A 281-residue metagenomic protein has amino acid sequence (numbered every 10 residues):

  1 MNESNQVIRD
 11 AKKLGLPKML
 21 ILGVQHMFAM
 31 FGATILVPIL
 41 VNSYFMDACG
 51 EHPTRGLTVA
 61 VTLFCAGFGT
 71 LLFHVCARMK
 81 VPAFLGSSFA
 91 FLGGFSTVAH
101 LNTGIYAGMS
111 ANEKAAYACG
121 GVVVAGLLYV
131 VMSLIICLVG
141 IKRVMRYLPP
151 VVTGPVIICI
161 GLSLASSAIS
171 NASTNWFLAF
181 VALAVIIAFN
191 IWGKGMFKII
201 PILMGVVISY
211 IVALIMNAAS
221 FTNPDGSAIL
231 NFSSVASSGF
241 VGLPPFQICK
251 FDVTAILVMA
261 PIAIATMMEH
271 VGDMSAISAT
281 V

Functional and structural regions predicted by a protein language model:
M1-A60, I202-V281: Helix-loop-helix hairpins and the membrane-proximal interhelical loops of multi-pass alpha-helical transport proteins
P17-A33, P53-V61, A77, V81-A90 (+3 more regions): Helical membrane-embedded segments and adjacent short helical loop/helix-boundary regions of multi-pass membrane
F31-D47, L92-A107, C159-A165: Membrane-embedded alpha-helical segments in integral membrane proteins
V37, F64-G67, G86-N102, P155 (+1 more regions): Hydrophobic alpha-helical segments within and immediately flanking transmembrane helices of multi-pass membrane proteins
Y44, A99-G108, I136-C137, D273-V281: Helix-loop-helix connectors at the membrane interface of multi-pass transporters/channels
G50-A60, G104-G121: Membrane-interface alpha-helices at helix entry/exit sites of multi-pass transporters
A66-S87, I136: Juxtamembrane transmembrane-helix boundary signature
H100, E113-S220: Membrane-embedded alpha-helical modules
